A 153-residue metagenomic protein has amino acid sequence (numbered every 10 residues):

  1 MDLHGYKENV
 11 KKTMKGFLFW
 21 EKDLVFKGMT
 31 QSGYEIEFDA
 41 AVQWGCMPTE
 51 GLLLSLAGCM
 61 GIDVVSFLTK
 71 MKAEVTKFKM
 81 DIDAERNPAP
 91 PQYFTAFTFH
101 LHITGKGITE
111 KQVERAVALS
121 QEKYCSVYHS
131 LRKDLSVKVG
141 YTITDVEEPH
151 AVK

Functional and structural regions predicted by a protein language model:
M1-L54, V65-K153: Extended beta-strand/beta-hairpin segments
